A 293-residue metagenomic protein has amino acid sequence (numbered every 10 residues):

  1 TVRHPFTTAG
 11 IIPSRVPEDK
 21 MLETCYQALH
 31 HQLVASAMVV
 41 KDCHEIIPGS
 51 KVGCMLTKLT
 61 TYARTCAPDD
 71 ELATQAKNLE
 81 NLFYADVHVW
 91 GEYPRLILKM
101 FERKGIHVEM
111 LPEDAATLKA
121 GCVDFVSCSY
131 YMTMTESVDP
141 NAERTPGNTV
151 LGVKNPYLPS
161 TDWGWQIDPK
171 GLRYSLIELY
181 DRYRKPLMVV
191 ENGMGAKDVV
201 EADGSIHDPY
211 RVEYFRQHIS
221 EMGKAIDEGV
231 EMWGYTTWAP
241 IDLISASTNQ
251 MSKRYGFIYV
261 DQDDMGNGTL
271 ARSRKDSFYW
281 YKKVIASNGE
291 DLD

Functional and structural regions predicted by a protein language model:
T1-D293: Active-site region of glycoside hydrolase catalytic domains
